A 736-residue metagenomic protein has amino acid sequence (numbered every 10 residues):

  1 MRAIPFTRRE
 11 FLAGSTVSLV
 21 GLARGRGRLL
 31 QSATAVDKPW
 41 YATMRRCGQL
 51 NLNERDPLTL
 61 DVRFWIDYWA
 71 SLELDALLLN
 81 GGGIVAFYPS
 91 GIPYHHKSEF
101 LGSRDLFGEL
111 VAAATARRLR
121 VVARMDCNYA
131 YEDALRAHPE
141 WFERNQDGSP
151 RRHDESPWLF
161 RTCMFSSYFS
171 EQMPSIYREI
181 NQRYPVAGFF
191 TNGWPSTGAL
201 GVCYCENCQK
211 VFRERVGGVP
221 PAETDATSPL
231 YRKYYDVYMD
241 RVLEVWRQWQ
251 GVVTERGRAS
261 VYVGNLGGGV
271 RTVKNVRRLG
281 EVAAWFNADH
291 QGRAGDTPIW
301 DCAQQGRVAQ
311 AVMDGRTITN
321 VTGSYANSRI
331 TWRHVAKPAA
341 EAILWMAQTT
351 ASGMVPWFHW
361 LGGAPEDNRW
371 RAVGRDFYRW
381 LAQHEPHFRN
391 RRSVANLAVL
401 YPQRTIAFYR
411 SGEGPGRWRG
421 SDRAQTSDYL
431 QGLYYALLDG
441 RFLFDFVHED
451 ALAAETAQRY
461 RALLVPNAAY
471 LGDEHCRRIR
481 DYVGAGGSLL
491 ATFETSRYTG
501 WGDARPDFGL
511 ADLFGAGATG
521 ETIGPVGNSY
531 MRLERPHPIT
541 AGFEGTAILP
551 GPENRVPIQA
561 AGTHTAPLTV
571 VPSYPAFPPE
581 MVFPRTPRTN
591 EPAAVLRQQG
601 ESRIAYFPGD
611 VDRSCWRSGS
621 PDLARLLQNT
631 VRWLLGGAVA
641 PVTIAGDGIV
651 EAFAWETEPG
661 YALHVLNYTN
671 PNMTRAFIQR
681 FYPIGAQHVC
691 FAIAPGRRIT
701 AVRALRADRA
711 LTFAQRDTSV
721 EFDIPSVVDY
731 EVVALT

Functional and structural regions predicted by a protein language model:
R2-L19: N-terminal secretory signal peptides and thylakoid transit peptides that target proteins across membranes
G25-R46: C-terminal segment of N-terminal export signals and the immediately downstream linker at the start of the mature
C47, A76-L79, E109-R152, F190: Glycine-rich, aromatic-flanked loop segments that form ligand/cofactor-binding clefts across common enzyme folds
E54-L72, H95-R117, E171, E244-V245 (+2 more regions): Aromatic- and glycine-enriched glycan-recognition loops and surfaces that form the carbohydrate-binding subsites
L72-D105, A130-E140, G198, K274-N275 (+1 more regions): Aromatic-lined carbohydrate-binding/catalytic grooves of carbohydrate-active enzymes
C127-Y184, P221-Y235: Active-site-adjacent "subsite" loops/lids of carbohydrate-active enzymes
Y168-T272, L279: Active-site neighborhood of glycoside hydrolase catalytic domains
S228-V273, R277-T736: Carbohydrate-binding surfaces of carbohydrate-active enzymes
